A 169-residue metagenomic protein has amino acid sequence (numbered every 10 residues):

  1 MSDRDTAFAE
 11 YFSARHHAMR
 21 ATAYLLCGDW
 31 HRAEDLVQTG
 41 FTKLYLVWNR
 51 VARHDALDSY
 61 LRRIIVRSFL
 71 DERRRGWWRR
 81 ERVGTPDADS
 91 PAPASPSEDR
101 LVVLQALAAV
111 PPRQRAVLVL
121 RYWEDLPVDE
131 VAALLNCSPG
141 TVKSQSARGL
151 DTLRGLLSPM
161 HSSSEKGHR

Functional and structural regions predicted by a protein language model:
M1-E10, R20-T39, V47-D55, P139: Short, charged helix-capping/linker segments at alpha-helix termini
H16, R20, F41, P111 (+2 more regions): C-terminal flanking helix
D35-T42, D55-R67: Structural recognition of an alpha-helix C-terminal capping motif at a helix-to-coil junction
L46-R53, R63-G84, P96, G155: Arg/Lys-rich amphipathic alpha helix in sigma70-family domain 2
V66, L70, L135-H161: DNA-recognition helix of helix-turn-helix
D71, R79-L107, P127, S162-H168: Internal acidic/polar
V117-R121: A short pre-motif secondary-structure segment
